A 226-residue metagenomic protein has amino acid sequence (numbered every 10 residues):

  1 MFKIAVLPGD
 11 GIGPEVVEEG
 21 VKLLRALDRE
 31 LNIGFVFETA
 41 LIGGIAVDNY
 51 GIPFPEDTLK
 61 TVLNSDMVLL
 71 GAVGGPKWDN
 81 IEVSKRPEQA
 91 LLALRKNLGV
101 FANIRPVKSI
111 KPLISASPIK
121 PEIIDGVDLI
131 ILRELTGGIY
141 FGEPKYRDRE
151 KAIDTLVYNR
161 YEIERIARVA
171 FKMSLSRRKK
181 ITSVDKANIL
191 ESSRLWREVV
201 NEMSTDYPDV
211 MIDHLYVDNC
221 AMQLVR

Functional and structural regions predicted by a protein language model:
M1-G11, E38-A40, G44: Generic N-terminal amphipathic, Lys/Arg-enriched alpha-helix
A5-K22, A26-D28, R149-D218: Glycine-rich phosphate/diphosphate-binding loop of Rossmann-like nucleotide-binding domains
N32-E56, M222-V225: N-terminal beta-loop-helix "entrance" segment that forms/cooperates in small-molecule cofactor or anionic ligand
G34-V36, N103, M211-D213: Conserved beta-strand segments of alpha/beta enzyme cores
L41-G43, G75, L135-T136, D185-I189 (+1 more regions): Glycine-rich beta-alpha junction loops
D48-I153: N-terminal glycine-rich phosphate/adenylate-binding segment common to multiple enzyme folds
T61-V62, L224-R226: Structural alpha-helical scaffold elements that stabilize or flank donor/cofactor-binding regions in carbohydrate
P112, L215-M222: Short acidic loop-to-helix transition motifs that present clustered carboxylates
